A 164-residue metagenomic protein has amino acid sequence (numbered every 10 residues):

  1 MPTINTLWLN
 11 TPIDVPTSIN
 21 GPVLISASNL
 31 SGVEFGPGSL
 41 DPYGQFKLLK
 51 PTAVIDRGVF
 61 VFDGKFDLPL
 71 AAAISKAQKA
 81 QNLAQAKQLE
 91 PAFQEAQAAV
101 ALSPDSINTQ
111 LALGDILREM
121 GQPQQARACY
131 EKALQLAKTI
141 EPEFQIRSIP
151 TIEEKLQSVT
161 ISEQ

Functional and structural regions predicted by a protein language model:
M1-Q164: C-terminal luminal/periplasmic domains and tails of membrane-associated envelope-modifying transferases
